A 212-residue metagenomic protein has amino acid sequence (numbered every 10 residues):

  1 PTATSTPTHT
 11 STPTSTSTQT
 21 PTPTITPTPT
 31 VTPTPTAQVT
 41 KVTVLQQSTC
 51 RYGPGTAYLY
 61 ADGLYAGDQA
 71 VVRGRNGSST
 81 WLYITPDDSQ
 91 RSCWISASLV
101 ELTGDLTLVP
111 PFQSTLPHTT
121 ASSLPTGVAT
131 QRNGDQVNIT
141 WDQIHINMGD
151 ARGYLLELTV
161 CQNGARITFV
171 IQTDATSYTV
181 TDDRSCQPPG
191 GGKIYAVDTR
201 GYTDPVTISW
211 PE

Functional and structural regions predicted by a protein language model:
P1-T36: Extracellular mucin-like PTS domains
A61-S98: SH3/SH3-like beta-barrel superfamily modules
T85-A121: Boundary regions of SH3-family modules and the immediately adjacent low-complexity/disordered segments in eukaryotic
R132-G149: Conserved aromatic anchor
I144-T168, P189-G190: Solvent-exposed loop/turn segments flanking beta-strands in beta-repeat/beta-sandwich domains
T173-T181: Short S/T/G- and acidic-enriched coil/turn segments that sit immediately N-terminal to beta-strands in beta-sandwich
V180-D204: Beta-strand-rich modules
T203-E212: Edge beta-strands of extracellular beta-sandwich domains
